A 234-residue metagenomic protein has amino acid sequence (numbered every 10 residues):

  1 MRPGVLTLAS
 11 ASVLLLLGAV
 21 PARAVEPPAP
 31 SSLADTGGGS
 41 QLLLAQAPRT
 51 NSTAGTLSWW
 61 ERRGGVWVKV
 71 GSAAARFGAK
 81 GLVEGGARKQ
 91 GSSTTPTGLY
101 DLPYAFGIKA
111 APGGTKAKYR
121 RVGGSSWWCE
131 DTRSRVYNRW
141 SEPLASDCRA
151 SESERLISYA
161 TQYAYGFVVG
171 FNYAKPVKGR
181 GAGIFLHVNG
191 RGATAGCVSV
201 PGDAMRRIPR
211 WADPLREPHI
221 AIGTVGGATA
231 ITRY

Functional and structural regions predicted by a protein language model:
M1-A24: Secretory targeting and sorting signals
V25-T194, M205-Y234: Cell wall/extracellular polymer interaction/catalysis modules
T194-V200: Active-site nucleophilic cysteine motif
